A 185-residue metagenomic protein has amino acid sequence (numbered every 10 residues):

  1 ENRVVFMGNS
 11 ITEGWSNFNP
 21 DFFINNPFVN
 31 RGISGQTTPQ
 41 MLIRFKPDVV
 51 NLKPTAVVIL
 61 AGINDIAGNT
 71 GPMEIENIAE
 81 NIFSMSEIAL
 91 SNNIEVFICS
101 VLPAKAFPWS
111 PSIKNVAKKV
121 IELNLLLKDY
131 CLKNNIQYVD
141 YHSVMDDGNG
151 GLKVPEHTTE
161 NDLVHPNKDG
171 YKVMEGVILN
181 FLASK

Functional and structural regions predicted by a protein language model:
E1-V58: Serine-esterase "nucleophile elbow" of acetyl-processing enzymes
S10-G14, S34-T38, I63-G68, L102-A106 (+2 more regions): Solvent-exposed loop/turn segments at secondary-structure junctions within structured extracellular/periplasmic domains
N25-P39, A67-M73, P111, L163: Acidic/histidine-rich helix-loop elements that form or flank divalent-metal/phosphate-binding sites at the catalytic
P39-K53, T70-S86: Catalytic-core regions of hydrolytic enzymes
L60-I66, S86-I121: Active-site segments of SGNH/GDSL-like serine hydrolases that catalyze O-acetyl group transfer/hydrolysis on lipids
E74-C99, L126-I136: Charged, glycine-enriched surface loops/patches that mediate electrostatic binding to polyanionic ligands
P103-K185: Catalytic His-Asp segment of secreted/periplasmic serine-dependent ester chemistry enzymes
